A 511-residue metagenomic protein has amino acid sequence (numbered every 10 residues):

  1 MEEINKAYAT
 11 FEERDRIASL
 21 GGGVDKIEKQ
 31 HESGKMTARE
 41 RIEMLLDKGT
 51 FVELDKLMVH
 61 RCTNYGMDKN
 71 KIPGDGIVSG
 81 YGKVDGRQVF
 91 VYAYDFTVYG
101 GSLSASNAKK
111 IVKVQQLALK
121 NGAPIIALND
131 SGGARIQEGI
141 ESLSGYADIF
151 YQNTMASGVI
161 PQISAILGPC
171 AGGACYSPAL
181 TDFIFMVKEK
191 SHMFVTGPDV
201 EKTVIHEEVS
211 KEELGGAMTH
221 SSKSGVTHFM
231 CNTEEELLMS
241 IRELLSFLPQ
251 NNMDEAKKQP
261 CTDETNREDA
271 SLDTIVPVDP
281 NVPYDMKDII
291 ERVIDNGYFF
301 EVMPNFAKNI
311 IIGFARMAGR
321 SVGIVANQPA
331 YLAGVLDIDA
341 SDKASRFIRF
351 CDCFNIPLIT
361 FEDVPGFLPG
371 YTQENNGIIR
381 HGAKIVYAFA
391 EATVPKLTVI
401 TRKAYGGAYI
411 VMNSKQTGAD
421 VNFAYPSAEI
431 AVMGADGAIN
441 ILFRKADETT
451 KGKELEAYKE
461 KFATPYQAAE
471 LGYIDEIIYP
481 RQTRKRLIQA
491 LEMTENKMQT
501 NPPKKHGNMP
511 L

Functional and structural regions predicted by a protein language model:
M1-L511: Ligand-binding clefts of soluble mixed alpha/beta catalytic domains
